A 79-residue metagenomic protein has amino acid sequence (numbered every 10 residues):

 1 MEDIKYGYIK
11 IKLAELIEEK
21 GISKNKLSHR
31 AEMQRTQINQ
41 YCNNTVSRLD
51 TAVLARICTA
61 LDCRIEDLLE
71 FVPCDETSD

Functional and structural regions predicted by a protein language model:
M1-S23: A short, Lys/Arg-rich alpha-helix, primarily the initiator
E2-D3, Q40, L69-D79: Short, charged recognition helix plus adjacent turn of helix-turn-helix-like nucleic-acid-binding domains
I17, S28, C58: The alpha-helix within a helix-turn-helix
E18, E32, N43, P73: Residue-level detection of the helix-turn-helix DNA-binding "recognition helix"
E19, V46-L49, A60: Helix-turn-helix/winged-helix DNA-binding modules
G21-Q40: Short alpha-helical DNA-recognition segment
Q37-A55: Amphipathic, hydrophobic secondary-structure cores in small proteins
A52-D67: DNA major-groove recognition helix of helix-turn-helix/homeodomain DNA-binding modules
